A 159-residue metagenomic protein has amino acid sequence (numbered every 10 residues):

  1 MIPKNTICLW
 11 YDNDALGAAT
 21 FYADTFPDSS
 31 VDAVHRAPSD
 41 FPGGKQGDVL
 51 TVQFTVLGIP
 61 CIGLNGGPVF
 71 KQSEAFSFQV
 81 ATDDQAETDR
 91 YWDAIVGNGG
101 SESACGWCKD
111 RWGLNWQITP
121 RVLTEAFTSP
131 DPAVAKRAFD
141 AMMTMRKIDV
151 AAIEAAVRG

Functional and structural regions predicted by a protein language model:
M1-P3, F70-Q72: Short, flexible turn/loop "capping" segments at secondary-structure junctions
K4, D48, S101-S103: Short, small/polar residue-rich loop motifs at catalytic or cofactor-binding pockets
T6-C8, T51, S77-Q79: Short aromatic/hydrophobic contact patches that present stacked aromatics for nucleic-acid/ligand binding
L9-G58: Core segments of cupin and vicinal oxygen chelate
Y11, A15, T25, V56-P60 (+3 more regions): Vicinal oxygen chelate
F41-G43, E74, R158-G159: A charge-rich, low-complexity, intrinsically flexible signal that marks solvent-exposed coils, linkers, repeats
V122-R137: A short, polar/charged loop-to-alpha-helix boundary motif
V134-G159: Acidic/histidine-enriched, glycine/proline-rich intrinsically disordered or flexible terminal extensions
